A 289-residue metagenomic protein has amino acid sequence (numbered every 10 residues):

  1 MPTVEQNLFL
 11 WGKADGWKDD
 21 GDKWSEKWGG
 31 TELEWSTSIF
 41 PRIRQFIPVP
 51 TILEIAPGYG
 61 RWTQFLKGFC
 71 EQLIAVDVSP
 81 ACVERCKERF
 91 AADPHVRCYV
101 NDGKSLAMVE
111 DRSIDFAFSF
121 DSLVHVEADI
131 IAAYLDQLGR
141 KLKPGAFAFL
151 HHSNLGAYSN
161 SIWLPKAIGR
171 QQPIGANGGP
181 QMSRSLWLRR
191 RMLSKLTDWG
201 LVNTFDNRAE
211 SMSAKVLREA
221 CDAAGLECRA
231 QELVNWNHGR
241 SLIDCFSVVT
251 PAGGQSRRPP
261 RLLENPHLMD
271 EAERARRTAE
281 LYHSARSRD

Functional and structural regions predicted by a protein language model:
M1-V49, Y59-A107, V126-I130, F147-D289: Class I (Rossmann-like) S-adenosyl-L-methionine-dependent methyltransferase catalytic domain, capturing the SAM-binding
A56: Conserved S-adenosyl-L-methionine
F118: A conserved beta-strand element that flanks and buttresses the S-adenosyl-L-methionine
D121-S122: Short catalytic micro-motifs in class I SAM-dependent methyltransferases
A132-P144: A short glycine-rich, Lys/Arg-flanked "PGG" loop and its adjoining helix->strand segment in the class I
